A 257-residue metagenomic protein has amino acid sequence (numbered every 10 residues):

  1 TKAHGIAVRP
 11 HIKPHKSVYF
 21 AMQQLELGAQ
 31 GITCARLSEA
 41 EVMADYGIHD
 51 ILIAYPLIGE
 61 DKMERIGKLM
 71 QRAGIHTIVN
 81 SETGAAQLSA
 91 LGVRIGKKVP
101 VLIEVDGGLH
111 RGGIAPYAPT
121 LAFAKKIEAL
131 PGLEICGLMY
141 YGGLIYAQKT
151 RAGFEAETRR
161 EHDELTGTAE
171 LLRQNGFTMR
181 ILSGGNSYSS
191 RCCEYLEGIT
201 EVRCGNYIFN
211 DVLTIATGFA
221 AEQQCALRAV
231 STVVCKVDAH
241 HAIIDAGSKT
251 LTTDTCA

Functional and structural regions predicted by a protein language model:
T1-H4: N-terminal, Lys/Arg-enriched amphipathic/low-complexity engagement segments that precede the first folded domain
R9-A147: Active-site-proximal beta-alpha core segment in soluble small-molecule metabolic enzymes
H11, A54, G185, G205 (+1 more regions): Generic beta-strand/beta-sheet core signal
Y19, M43, Y146-A147, S189-C192 (+3 more regions): Flexible loop/turn segments at secondary-structure boundaries
V99, P131, N175, R180 (+3 more regions): Structural beta-strand/beta-sheet cores of well-ordered domains, especially the beta-sheet scaffolds that support
D106-A221: Active-site loop/helix belt of alpha/beta enzymes
I208-A257: Charged (often Lys/Glu-rich) extended helix/loop segments that serve as interaction or gating elements
